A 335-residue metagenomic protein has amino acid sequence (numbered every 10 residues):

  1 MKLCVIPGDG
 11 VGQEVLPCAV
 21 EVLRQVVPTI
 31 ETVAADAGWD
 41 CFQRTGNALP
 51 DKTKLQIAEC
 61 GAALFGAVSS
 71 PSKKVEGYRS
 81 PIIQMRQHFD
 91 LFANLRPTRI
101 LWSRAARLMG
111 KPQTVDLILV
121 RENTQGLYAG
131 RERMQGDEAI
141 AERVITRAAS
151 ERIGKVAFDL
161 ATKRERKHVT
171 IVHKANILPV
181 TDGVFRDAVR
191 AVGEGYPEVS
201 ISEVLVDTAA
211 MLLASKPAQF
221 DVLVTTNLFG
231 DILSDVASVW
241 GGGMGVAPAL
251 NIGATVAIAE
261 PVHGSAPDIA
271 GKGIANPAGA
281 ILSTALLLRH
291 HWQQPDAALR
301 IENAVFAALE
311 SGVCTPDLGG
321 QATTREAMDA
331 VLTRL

Functional and structural regions predicted by a protein language model:
C4-V27, G136-D207, Q219: Glycine-rich phosphate/diphosphate-binding loop of Rossmann-like nucleotide-binding domains
D9-G12, G61, V120, A157 (+5 more regions): Buried hydrophobic positions in well-ordered alpha/beta secondary-structure cores of metabolic enzymes
A19, L23, V189, A280-L288 (+1 more regions): Buried hydrophobic packing segments
T29-K52, L213: N-terminal beta-loop-helix "entrance" segment that forms/cooperates in small-molecule cofactor or anionic ligand
W39-F42, L95-R96, L101, L212-V313: Glycine-rich phosphate/nucleotide-binding loop
Q43-R143, L228: N-terminal glycine-rich phosphate/adenylate-binding segment common to multiple enzyme folds
R164-H173, Y196-V204, Q293-R300, E310-Q321: Flexible, glycine/charged-enriched surface loops at secondary-structure junctions
L318-L335: Short, amphipathic C-terminal "tail helix"
